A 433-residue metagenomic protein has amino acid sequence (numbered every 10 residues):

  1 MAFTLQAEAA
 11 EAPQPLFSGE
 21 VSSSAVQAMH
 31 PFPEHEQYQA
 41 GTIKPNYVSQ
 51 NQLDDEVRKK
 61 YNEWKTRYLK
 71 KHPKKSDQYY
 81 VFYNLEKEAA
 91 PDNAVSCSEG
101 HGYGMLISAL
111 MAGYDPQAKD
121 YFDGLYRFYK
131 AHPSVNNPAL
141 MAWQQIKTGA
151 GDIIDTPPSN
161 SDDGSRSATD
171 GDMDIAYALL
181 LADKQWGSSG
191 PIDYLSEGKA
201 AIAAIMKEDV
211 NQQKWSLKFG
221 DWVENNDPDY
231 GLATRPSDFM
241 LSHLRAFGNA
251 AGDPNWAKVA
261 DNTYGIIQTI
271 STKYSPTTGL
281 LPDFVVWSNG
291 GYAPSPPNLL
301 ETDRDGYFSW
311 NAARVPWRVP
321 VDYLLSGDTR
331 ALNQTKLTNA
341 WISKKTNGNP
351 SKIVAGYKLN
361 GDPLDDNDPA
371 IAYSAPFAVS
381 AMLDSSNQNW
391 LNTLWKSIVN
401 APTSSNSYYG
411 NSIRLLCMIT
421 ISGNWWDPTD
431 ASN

Functional and structural regions predicted by a protein language model:
M1-E8: C-terminal segment of classical bacterial N-terminal signal peptides
G19-R67, K71, A94-S98, A131-W143 (+5 more regions): Extended ligand-binding clefts on enzyme/binding-domain cores
K70-S96: Asp/Glu-centered strand-loop micro-motifs enriched in Gly/Pro and often flanked by an aromatic residue
N93-G104, T156-W186: Aromatic-rich carbohydrate-recognition surfaces in CAZymes
M105-Y114, A381: Alpha-helical support elements that line or immediately flank enzyme active sites and cofactor-binding pockets
A112-G113, D183-G187, G248, Y323 (+2 more regions): Short coil/turn linking the two alpha-helices of tandem helical-hairpin repeats
K119-R127, P133, A168-A178, W186 (+1 more regions): Outer membrane beta-barrel
S351-N433: C-terminal functional modules
